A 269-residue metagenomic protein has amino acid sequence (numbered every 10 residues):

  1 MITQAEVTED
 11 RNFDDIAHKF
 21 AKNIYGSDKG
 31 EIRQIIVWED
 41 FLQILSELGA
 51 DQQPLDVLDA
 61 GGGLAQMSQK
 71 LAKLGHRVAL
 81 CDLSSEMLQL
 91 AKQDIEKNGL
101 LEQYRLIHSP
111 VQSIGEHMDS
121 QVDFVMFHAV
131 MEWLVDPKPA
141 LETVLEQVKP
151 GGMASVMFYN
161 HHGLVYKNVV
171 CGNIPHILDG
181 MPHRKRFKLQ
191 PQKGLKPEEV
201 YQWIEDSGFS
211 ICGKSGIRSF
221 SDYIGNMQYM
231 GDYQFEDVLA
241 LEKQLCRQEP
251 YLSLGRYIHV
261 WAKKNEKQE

Functional and structural regions predicted by a protein language model:
I2-Q52, Q66-K70, N98, G225: Conserved class I S-adenosyl-L-methionine
Q53-G61: Conserved class I S-adenosyl-L-methionine
Q66-S113: Class I SAM-dependent methyltransferase SAM/SAH-binding core
M126: A conserved beta-strand element that flanks and buttresses the S-adenosyl-L-methionine
K138-M153: A short glycine-rich, Lys/Arg-flanked "PGG" loop and its adjoining helix->strand segment in the class I
M153-G180: Conserved class I S-adenosyl-L-methionine
P191-G208, K214: Short alpha-helix
G213-E269: A C-terminal cap/extension of S-adenosyl-L-methionine-dependent methyltransferases that defines the acceptor-substrate
